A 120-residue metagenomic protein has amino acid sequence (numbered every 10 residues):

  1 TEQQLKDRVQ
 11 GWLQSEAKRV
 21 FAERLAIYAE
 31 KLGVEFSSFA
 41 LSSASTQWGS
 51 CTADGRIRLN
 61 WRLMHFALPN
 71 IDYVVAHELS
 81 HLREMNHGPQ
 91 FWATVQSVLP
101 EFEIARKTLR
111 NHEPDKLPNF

Functional and structural regions predicted by a protein language model:
T1-Y73, L82-F120: Active-site-proximal or metal-binding-adjacent scaffold patches in catalytic folds
E78: Walker B catalytic acidic pair
